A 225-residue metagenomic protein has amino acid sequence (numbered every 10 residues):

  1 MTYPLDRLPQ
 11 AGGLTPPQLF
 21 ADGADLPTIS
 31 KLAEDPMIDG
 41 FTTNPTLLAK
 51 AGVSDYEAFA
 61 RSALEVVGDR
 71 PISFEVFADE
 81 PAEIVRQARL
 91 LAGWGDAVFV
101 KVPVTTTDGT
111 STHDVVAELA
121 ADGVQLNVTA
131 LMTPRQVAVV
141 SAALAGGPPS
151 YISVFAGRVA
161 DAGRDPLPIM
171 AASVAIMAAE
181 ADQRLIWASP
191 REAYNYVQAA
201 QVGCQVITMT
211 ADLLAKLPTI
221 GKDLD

Functional and structural regions predicted by a protein language model:
T2-L8, G13-S30, E34-I38, T42-E118 (+3 more regions): Active-site beta->alpha loop and helix N-cap motifs at the rims of alpha/beta catalytic domains
T110, A117, V124-A215, G221-D225: Catalytic alpha/beta core domains of metabolic enzymes, predominantly
